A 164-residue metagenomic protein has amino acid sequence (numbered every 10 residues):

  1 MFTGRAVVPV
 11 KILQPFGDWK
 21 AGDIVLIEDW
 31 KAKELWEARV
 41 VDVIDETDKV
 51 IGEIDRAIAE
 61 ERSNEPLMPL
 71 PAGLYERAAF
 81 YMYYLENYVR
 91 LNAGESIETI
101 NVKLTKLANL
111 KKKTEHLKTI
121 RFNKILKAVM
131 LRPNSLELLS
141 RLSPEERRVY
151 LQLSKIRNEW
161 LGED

Functional and structural regions predicted by a protein language model:
G4, D18-A21, R77, Q152: Intrinsically disordered, low-complexity regions enriched in small/polar residues
G4-L13: A short beta-strand micro-motif
R5-A6, K20-G22, A93-G94, L104: A short linear-motif detector with a strong N-terminal bias
Q14-T47: Compact, well-ordered interaction domains used in eukaryotic information-processing assemblies
D48-D164: Charge/polar-rich, low-complexity and marginally structured segments
